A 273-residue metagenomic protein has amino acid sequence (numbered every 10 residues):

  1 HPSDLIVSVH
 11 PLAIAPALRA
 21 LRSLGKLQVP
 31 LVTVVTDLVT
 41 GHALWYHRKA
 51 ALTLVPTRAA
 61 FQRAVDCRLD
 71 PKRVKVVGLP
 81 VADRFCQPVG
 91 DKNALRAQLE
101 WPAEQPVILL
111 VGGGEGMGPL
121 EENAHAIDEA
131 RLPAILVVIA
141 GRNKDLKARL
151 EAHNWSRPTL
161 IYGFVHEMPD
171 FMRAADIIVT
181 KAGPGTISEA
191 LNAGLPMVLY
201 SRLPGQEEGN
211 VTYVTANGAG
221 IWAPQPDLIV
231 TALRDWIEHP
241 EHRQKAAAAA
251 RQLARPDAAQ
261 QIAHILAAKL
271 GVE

Functional and structural regions predicted by a protein language model:
H1-R68, R73-V76, A82: Active-site and donor-binding regions of nucleotide-sugar-utilizing enzymes
A51-V107, G112-G114, G141-R142: A nucleotide-sugar donor-handling region in carbohydrate enzymes
D91-A97, W101-A175, E208: Donor-nucleotide binding loops and adjacent catalytic segments primarily of GT-B fold Leloir glycosyltransferases
M168-G209: A donor-sugar binding/catalytic signature common to diverse glycosyltransferases and related nucleotide-sugar
L199-D227: Nucleotide-sugar donor-binding patch of glycosyltransferase catalytic domains
A216-N217, P224-H242: C-terminal "capping" alpha-helix adjacent to the active site of nucleotide-linked donor transferases in cell-envelope
H242-P256: A short, well-ordered alpha-helix in the C-terminal region of glycosyltransferases
R255-E273: C-terminal alpha-helical cap of glycosyltransferases
